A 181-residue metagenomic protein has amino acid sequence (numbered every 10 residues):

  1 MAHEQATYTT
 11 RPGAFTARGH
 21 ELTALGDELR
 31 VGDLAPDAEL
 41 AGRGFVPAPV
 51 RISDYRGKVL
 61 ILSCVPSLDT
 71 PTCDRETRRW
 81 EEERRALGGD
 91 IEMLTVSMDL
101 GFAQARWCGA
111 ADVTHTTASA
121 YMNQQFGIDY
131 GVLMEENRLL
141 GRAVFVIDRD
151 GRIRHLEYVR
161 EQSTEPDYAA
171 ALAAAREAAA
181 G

Functional and structural regions predicted by a protein language model:
M1-G181: Chalcogenol-based redox active-site neighborhoods
